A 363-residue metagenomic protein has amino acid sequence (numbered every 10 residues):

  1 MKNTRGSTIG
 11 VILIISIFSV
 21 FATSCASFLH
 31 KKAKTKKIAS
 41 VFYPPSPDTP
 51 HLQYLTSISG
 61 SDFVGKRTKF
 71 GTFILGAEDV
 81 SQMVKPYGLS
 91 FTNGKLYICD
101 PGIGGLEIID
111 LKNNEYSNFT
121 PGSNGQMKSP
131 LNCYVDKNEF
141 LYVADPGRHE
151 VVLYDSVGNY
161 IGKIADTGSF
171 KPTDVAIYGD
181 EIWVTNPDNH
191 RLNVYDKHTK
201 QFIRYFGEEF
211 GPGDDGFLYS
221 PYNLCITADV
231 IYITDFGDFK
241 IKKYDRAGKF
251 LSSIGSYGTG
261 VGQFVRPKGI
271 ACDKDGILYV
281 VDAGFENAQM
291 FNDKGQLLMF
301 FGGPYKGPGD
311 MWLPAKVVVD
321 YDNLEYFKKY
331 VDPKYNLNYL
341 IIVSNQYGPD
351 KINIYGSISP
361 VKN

Functional and structural regions predicted by a protein language model:
K2-I12: Bacterial N-terminal signal peptides that target proteins for export
I12-V20: Bacterial N-terminal signal peptides
C25-N363: Eukaryotic scaffold repeat domains enriched in small/polar residues
